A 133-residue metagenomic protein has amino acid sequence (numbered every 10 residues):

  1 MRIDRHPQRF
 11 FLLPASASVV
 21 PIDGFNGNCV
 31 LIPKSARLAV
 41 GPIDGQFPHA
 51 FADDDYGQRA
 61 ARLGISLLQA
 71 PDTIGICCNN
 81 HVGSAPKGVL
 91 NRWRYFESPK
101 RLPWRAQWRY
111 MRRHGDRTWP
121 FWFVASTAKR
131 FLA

Functional and structural regions predicted by a protein language model:
M1-R2, S66: Conserved donor NDP-sugar-binding/catalytic core segment of glycosyltransferases
R2-H6, A85-G88: Short, hinge-like loop/turn segments at secondary-structure boundaries
D4-A15, R113: N-terminal targeting/anchoring "stem" of glycan-biosynthesis enzymes
F11-I32: A recurrent flexible, glycine/aromatic-enriched loop bordering the glycosyltransferase active site that acts as
C29, H49, S66-L68: A residue-level structural signature of the nucleotidyltransferase/glycosyltransferase Rossmann-like core
S35-A39: Short, well-ordered alpha-helical scaffold segment located in the soluble/lumenal catalytic or ligand-binding core
P42, H49-Y56: Acidic donor-binding loop at a coil-to-helix junction in glycosyltransferase catalytic cores that engages
Q58-A133: Active-site-adjacent helix/loop segment of glycosyltransferases that harbors family-specific signature motifs
